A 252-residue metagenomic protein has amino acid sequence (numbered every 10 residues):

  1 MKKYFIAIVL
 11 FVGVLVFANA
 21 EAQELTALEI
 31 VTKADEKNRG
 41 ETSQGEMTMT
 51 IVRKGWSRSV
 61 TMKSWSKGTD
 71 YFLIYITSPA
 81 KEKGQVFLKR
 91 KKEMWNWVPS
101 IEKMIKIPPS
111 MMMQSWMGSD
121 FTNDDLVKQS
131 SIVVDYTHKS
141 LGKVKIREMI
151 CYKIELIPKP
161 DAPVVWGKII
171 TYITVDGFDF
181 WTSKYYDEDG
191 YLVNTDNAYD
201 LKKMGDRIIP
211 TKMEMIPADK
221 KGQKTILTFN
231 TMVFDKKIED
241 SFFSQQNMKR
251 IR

Functional and structural regions predicted by a protein language model:
M1-Y4: Positively charged n-region of N-terminal signal peptides that target proteins for export
A7-V16: Bacterial N-terminal signal peptides
A22-Q44, T48, S57-R58, A80-V86 (+4 more regions): Flexible, processing/modification-adjacent segments and terminal tails in exported/periplasmic/extracellular proteins
A34, M62-S66, N197-K203: Extended lipid/amphipathic-ligand handling interfaces
Q44-K81, F178: N-terminal, post-signal-peptide region of Sec/Tat-exported proteins
K63, K103, T137, N197 (+1 more regions): Residues located in well-ordered beta-strands
Y71-F72, M94, M104, F180: Hydrophobic residues embedded in beta-strands of well-ordered beta-sheets
V127, R147-S244: Gly/Pro-enriched, hydrophobic low-complexity segments that function as extracytoplasmic propeptides/linkers
